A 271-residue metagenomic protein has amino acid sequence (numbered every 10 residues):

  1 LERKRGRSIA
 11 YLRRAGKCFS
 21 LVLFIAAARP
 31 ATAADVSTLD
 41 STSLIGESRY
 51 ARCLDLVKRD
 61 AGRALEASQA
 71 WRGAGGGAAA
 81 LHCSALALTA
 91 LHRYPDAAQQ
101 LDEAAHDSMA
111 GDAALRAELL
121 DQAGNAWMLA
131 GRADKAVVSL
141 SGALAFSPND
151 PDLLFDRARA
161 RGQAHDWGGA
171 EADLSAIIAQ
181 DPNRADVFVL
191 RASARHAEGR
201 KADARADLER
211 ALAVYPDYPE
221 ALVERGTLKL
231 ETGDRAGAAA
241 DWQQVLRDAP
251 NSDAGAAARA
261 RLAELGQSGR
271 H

Functional and structural regions predicted by a protein language model:
A31-C83, H92-P95, Q99, H271: N-terminal leader/linker segments that initiate helical-solenoid repeat arrays
G46, A78-A79, A117, P151-D152 (+3 more regions): Helix-start (N-cap) detector for alpha-helical repeat units in TPR-like alpha-solenoids, especially tetratricopeptide
A70-W71, A104, G142-A143, A176-I177 (+2 more regions): Canonical positions in the second alpha-helix
G73-A74, D107-G111, F146, Q180 (+2 more regions): Structural marker of alpha-solenoid helical repeat scaffolds
C83, Q122, D156, L190 (+2 more regions): Canonical tetratricopeptide repeat
A90, L129, Q163, A197 (+2 more regions): Register position in tetratricopeptide repeats
